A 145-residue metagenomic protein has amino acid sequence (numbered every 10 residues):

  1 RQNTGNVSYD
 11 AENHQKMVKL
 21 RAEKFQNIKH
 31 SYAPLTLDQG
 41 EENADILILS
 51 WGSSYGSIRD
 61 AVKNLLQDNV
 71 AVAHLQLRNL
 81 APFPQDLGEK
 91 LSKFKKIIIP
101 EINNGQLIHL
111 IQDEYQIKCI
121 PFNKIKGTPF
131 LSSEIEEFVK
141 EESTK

Functional and structural regions predicted by a protein language model:
R1-K145: Flexible, low-complexity linker and terminal segments
